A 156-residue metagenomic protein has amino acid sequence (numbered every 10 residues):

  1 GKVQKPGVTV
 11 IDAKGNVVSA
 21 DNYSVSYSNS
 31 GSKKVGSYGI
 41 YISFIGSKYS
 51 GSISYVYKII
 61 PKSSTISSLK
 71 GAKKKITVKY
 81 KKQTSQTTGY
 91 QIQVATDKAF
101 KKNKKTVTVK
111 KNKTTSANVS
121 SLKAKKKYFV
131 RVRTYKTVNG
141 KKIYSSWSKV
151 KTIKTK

Functional and structural regions predicted by a protein language model:
G1-N16: Solvent-exposed, low-complexity, repeat-rich "mucin-like" stalks and linkers
K14-S50: Serine/threonine-rich, repeat-prone extracellular segments and beta-strand-based repeat modules of secreted/surface
S30, Y80, V119-S120: Hydrophobic core positions of the immunoglobulin-like beta-sandwich fold
V35-G39, T87, K125-K127: Extracellular Ig-like/FN3 beta-sandwich strand-entry sites
I45-Y49, K136-I143: Short, solvent-exposed loop/turn segments at the edges of extracellular beta-sandwich modules
P61-Q86, K142-K156: Pro/Thr/Ser/Gly-rich low-complexity, intrinsically disordered linker/stalk tracts
Q91-K123: Recognizes extended acidic, P/S/T-rich segments that occur within or adjacent to Ig-like beta-sandwich modules
V119-G140: Beta-strand-rich modules
